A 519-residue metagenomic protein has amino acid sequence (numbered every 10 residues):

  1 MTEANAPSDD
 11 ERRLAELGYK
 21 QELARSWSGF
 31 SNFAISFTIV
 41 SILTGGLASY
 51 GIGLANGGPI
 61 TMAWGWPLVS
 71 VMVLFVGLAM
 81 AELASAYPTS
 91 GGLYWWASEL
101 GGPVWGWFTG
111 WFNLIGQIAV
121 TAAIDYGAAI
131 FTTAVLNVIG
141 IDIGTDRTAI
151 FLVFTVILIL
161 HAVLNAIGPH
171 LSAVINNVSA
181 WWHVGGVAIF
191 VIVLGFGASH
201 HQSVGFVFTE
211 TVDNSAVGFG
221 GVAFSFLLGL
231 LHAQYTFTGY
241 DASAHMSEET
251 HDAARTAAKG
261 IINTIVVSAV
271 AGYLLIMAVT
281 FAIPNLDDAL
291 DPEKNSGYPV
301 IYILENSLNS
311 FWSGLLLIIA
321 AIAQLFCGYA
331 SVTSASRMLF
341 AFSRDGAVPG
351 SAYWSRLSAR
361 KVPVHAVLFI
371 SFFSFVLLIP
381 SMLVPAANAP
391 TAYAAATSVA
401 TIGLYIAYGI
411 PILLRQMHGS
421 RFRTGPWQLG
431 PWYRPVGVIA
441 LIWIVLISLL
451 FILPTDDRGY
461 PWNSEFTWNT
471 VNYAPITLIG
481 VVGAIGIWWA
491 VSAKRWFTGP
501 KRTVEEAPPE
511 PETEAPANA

Functional and structural regions predicted by a protein language model:
M1-W27, D345, I412-V436, P454-A519: Terminal cytosolic tails of multi-pass membrane transporters, especially the segment immediately following the final
A48-N56, W64-G65, L74-L158, V163-A166 (+4 more regions): Hydrophobic transmembrane alpha-helices that form the core helical bundles of multi-pass secondary transporters
I52-M62, L136-T148, P169-A180, L315-I319 (+3 more regions): Transmembrane helix-loop boundary segments of multi-pass membrane transporters
M62-A63, I139-A149, V178-G314, G459 (+1 more regions): Helix-loop-helix junctions that connect adjacent transmembrane segments in multi-pass membrane transporters
E82-S85, F108, V156-W182, E248-E249 (+3 more regions): Membrane-water interface regions at transmembrane-helix termini and the short interhelical loops of multi-pass membrane
W95, G102, A134-I141, T211-A216 (+2 more regions): TM-loop-TM module centered on a large, flexible mid-protein loop between adjacent transmembrane helices in multi-pass
W95-S98, D125-L152, G186, A244-A254 (+5 more regions): Helix-loop-helix connectors at the membrane interface of multi-pass transporters/channels
I150-H201, F206-V207, T238, I261-V266 (+4 more regions): Membrane-interface loop-to-helix entry segments
